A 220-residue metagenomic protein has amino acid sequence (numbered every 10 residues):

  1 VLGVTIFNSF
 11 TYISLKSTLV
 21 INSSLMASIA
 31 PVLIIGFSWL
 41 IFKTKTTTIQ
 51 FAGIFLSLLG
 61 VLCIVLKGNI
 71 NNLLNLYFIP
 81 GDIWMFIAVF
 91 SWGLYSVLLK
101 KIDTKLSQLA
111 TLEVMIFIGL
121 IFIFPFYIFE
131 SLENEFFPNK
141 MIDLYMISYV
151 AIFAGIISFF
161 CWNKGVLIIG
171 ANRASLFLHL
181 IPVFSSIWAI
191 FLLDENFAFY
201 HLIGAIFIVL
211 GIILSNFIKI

Functional and structural regions predicted by a protein language model:
V1-N22, M26-A27, C63, A151-I169: Specific transmembrane alpha-helical segments of multi-pass solute transporters/efflux pumps, especially DMT/EamA
V1-T5, S9, P31-G36, F90-G93 (+5 more regions): Hydrophobic/small/kink-forming positions within alpha-helical transmembrane segments of polytopic membrane proteins
N8-F51, A88, A171-F191: Specific alpha-helical transmembrane segments that line the substrate/conduction pathway and gating interfaces
S14, L40-T46, I102, T111 (+4 more regions): Hydrophobic/aromatic residues within transmembrane alpha-helices of multi-pass small-molecule transporters
K16, V65-F78, I128-I142, M146-I147 (+1 more regions): Membrane-interface helix termini and inter-helical loops of multi-pass transporters
I29-F90, A205-I220: Juxtamembrane helix-loop boundary signature in multi-pass membrane transporters
Q50-C63, P80-I87, Y95-F153, L180 (+1 more regions): Hydrophobic alpha-helical transmembrane segments of multi-pass integral membrane proteins, especially transporters
L66-K67, D143-Y145, H179-I220: C-terminal-most transmembrane helix of multi-pass membrane proteins
